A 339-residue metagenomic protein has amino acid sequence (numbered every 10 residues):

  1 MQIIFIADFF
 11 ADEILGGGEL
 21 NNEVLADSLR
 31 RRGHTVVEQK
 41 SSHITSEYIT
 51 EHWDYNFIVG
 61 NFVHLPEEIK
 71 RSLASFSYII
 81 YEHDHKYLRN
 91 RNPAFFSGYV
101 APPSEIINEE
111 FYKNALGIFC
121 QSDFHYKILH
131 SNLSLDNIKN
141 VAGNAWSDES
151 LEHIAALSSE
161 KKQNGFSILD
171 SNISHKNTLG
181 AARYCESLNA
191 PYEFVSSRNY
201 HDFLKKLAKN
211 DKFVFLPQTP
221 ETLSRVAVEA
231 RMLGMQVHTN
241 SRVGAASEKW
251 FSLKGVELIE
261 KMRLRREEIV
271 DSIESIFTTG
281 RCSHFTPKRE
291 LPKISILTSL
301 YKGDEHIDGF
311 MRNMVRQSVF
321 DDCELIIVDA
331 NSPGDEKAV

Functional and structural regions predicted by a protein language model:
M1-H64, A74, H238-R266, E274-G280: N-terminal pre-catalytic "stem/leader" segment of glycosyltransferase-like enzymes
Q39-L116, F124: Extended catalytic core of nucleotide-activated donor transferases of GT-like folds
K113-N137, N177: A short, active-site helix/loop in glycosyltransferases that binds the activated sugar's phosphate group
A145-F203: Conserved catalytic-core segment of nucleotide-activated headgroup transferases in glycan assembly
F215-V226, S241-R242, A246-E248: Nucleotide-sugar-dependent
P292-S295, E324: Cell-envelope/extracellular polymer assembly enzymes that use nucleotide-activated donors
G303-R316: Short, well-formed alpha-helical segments that are part of the catalytic scaffolds of diverse glycosyltransferases
D329-A338: A conserved acidic beta->alpha catalytic loop
